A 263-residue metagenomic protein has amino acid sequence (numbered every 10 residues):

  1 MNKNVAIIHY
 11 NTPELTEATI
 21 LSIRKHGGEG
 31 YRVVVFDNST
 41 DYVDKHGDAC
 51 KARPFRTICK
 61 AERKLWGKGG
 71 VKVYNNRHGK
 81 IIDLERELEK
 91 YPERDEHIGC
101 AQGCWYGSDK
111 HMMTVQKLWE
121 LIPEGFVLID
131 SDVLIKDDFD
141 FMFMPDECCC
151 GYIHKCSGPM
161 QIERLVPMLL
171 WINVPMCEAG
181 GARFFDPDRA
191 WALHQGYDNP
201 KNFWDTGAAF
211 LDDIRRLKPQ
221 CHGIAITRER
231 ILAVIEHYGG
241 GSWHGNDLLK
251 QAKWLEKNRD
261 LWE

Functional and structural regions predicted by a protein language model:
M1-L21: N-proximal low-complexity "stem/linker" segments adjacent to membrane-targeting elements
N4, G30-R32: Residues at the starts of beta-strands that form the adenosine-phosphate
L21-G30: Short, acidic, metal-binding catalytic loop of nucleotide-sugar glycosyltransferases
D37-S39: Acidic ATP/Mg2+-coordinating residue in the GHKL
V43-I122: Active-site-proximal specificity loops/subdomain of glycosyltransferases
C104-S108, I135-A209: Conserved catalytic core of nucleotide-sugar-dependent glycosyltransferases
E124-L134: Short beta-strand-to-loop acidic/aromatic patch adjacent to the donor-nucleotide binding site
E178-W254: Catalytic core and acceptor-binding pocket of nucleotide-sugar-dependent glycosyltransferases
